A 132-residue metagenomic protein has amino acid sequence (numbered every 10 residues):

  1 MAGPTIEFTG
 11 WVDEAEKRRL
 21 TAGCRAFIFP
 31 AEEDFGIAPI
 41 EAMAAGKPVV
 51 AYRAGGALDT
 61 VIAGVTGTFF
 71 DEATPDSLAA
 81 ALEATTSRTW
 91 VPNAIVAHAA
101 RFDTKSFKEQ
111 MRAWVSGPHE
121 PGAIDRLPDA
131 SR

Functional and structural regions predicted by a protein language model:
M1-V12: Nucleotide-activated donor-binding/catalytic signature segment of Leloir-type glycosyltransferases, i.e., the conserved
D13, E33-D34, P48, G55-G56 (+2 more regions): Flexible glycine-rich beta->alpha loop in the catalytic core of nucleotide-sugar glycosyltransferases
R18, I40-A44, L58-D59, V65: Short alpha-helical segment that forms part of, or immediately flanks, the ligand-binding pocket in carbohydrate-active
R19-C24, M111: Short alpha-helical donor nucleotide-sugar binding micro-motif in glycosyltransferases
A22-D34, K47: Acidic donor-binding loop of glycosyltransferase active sites
F29, A44, P48-Y52, V61: Short hydrophobic beta-strand element within catalytic cores of glycosyltransferases and related nucleotide-activated
L58-A84, W90: Change "using UDP/GDP/dTDP sugars" to "using nucleotide sugars
S87-P118, G122-D125: A charged, aromatic-enriched C-terminal amphipathic alpha-helix characteristic of glycosyltransferases across folds
